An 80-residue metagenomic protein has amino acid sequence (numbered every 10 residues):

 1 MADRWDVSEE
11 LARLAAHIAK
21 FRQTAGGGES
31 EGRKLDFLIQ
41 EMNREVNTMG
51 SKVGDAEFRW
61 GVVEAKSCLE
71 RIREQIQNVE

Functional and structural regions predicted by a protein language model:
M1-E80: N-terminal intrinsically disordered, cationic/polar leader segments that include organellar targeting peptides
